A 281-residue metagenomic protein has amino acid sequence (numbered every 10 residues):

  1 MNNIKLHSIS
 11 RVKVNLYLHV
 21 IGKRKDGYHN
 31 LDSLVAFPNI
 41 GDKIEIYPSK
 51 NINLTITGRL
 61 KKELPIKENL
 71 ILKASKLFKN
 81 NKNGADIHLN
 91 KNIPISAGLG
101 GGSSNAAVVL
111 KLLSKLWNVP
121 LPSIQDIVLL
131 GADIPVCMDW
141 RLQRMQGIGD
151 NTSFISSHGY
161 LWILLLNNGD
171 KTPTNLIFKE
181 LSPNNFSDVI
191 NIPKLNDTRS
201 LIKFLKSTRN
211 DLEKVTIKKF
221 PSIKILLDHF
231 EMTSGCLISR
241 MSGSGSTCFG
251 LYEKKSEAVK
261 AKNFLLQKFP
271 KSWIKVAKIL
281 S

Functional and structural regions predicted by a protein language model:
M1-A97, K115, V119, S157-G159 (+1 more regions): ATP-binding N-lobe of GHMP and related small-molecule kinases
N2-A36, N118-I238, L251-S281: ATP-dependent small-molecule kinase catalytic core of the GHMP/sugar-kinase superfamily and closely related
K61-P65, G100, I217, Y252: Charge-dense, low-complexity intrinsically disordered segments
I71, A97-I124, V136, W140: DPxDG-like acidic metal-binding loop motif
I71-A74, V109, L226, A261: Generic structural signal for hydrophobic residues
K76, K111, K115, N263 (+1 more regions): Short, well-ordered alpha-helices that flank and scaffold nucleotide-derived cofactor binding pockets
R240-S242: Short glycine-rich phosphate-binding loop at a beta-alpha junction
G245-C248: Conserved glycine-rich beta-strand-loop-beta hairpin in the small C-terminal domain of fold type I
